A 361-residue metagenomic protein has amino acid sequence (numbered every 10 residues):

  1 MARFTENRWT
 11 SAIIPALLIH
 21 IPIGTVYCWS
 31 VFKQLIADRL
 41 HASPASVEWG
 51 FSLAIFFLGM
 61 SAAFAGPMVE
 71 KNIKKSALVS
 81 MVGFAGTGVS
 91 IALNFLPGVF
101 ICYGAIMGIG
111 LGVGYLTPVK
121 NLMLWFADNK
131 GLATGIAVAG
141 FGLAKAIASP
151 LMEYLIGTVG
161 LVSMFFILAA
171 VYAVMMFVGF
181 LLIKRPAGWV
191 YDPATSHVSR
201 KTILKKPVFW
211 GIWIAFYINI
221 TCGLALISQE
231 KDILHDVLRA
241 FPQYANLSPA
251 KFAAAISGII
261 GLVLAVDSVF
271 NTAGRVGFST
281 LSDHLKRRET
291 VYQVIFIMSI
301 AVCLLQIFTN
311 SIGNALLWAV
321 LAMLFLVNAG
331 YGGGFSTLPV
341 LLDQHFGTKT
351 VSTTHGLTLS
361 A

Functional and structural regions predicted by a protein language model:
E6-C28, L204-A225, F325-A329: Pair of pore-lining "gating" transmembrane helices in MFS-fold secondary transporters
W29-I36, S149, L204-T280, P339: Extracytoplasmic gate region of multi-pass secondary transporters
I36, G112-F126, A133-T134, G332-F346: Intracellular juxtamembrane helix-capping segments at the cytosolic ends of symmetry-related transmembrane helices
M60-L96: Conserved MFS/SLC helix-loop-helix module at the cytosolic interface between two early adjacent transmembrane helices
G83, P97-V113, Y217, L317-G332: Hydrophobic core of transmembrane alpha-helices in multi-pass small-molecule transporters, especially MFS/SLC-type
I136, G140-K184: Helix-loop-helix hairpin linking two adjacent transmembrane segments in secondary transporters
I136, K145, Y331-G332, D343-A361: A late C-terminal transmembrane helix in Major Facilitator Superfamily
A254, G258-N271, V276-L341: C-terminal transmembrane helical hairpin of 12-TM major facilitator-type secondary transporters
